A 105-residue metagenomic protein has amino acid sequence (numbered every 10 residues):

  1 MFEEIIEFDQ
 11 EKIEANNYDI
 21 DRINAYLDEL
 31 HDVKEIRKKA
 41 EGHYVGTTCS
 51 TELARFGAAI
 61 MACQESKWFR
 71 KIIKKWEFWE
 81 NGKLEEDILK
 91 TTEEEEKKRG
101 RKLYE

Functional and structural regions predicted by a protein language model:
M1-E11, R37-G46: Short glycine-rich, basic-tinged beta-strand/loop micro-motifs
F2-E7, E11-N24, L30, C63: Long, contiguous binding/interaction regions
N16-I20, H43, T48, F56 (+2 more regions): Generic alpha-helix signal with a bias toward terminal, lower-confidence helices and secondary-structure junctions
N24, D28, A54-M61, L89 (+1 more regions): Generic detector of well-ordered alpha-helical segments enriched in charged/polar residues, highlighting helical
D32-I72: Short, intrinsically disordered low-complexity segments
M61-K98: Short, mixed-charge low-complexity intrinsically disordered segments
G100-E105: Short acidic DE-rich linear segments
